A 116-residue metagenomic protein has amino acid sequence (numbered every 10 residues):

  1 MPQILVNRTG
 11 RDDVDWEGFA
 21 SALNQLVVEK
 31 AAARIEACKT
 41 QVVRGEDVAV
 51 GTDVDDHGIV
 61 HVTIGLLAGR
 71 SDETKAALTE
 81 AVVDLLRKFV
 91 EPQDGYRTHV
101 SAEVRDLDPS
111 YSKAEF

Functional and structural regions predicted by a protein language model:
M1-F116: A domain-level signal for the structural core that forms small-molecule/cofactor-binding pockets and catalytic centers
